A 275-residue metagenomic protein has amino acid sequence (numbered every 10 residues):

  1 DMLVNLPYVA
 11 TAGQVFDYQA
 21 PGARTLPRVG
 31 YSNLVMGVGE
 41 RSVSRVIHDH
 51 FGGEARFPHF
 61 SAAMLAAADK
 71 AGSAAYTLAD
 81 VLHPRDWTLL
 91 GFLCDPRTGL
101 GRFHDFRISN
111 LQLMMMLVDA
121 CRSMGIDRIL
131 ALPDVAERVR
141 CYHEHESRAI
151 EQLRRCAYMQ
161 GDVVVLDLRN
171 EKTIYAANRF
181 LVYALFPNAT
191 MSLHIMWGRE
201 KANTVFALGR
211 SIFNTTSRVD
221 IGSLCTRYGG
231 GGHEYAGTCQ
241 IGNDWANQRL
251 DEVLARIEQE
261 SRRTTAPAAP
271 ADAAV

Functional and structural regions predicted by a protein language model:
D1-G91, R140, E144, Y158-K172 (+2 more regions): Replace "Mg2+/Mn2+-dependent" with "divalent metal-dependent
A75, D86-R179: Glycine-rich, Lys/Arg-enriched anion-binding loops that position phosphate/diphosphate groups for phosphoryl
